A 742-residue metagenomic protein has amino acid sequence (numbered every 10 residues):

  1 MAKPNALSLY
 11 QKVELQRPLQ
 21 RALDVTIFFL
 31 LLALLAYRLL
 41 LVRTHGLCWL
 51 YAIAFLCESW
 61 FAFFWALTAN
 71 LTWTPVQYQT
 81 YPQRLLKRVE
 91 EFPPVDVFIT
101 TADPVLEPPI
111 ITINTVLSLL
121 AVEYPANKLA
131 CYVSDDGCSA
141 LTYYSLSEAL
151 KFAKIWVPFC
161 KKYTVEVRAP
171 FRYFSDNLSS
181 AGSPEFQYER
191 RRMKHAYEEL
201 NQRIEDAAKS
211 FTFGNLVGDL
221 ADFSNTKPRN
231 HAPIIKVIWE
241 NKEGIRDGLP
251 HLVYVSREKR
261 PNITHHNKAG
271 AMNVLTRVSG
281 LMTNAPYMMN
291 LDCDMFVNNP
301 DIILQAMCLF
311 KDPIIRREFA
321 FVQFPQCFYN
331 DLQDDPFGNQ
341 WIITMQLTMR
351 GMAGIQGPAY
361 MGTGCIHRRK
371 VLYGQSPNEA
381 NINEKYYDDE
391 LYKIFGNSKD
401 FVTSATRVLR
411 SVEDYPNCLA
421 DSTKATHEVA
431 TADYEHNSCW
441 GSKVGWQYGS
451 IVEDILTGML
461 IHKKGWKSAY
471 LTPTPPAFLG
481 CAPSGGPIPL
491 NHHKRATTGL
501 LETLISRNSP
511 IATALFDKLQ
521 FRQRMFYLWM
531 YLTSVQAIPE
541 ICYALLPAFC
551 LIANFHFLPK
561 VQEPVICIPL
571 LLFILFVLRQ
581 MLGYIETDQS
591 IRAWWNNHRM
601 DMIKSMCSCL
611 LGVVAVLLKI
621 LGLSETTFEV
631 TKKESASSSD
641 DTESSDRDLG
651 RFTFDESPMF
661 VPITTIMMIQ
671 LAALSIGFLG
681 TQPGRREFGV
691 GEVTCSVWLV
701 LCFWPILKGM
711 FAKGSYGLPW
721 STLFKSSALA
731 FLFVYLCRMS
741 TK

Functional and structural regions predicted by a protein language model:
M1-K467, L479-G480, L490, A496-K742: Glycosyltransferases that elongate glycans
L471-F478: Membrane-helix and juxtamembrane interface regions of eukaryotic multi-pass membrane proteins
